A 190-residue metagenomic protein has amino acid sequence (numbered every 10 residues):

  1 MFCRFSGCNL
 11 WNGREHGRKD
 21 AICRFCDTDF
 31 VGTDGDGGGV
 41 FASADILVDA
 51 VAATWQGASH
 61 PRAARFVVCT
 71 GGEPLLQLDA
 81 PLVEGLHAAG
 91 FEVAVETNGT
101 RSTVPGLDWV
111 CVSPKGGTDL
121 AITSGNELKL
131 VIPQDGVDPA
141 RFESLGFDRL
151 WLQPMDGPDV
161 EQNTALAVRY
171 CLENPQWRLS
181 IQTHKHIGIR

Functional and structural regions predicted by a protein language model:
M1-G32, E173, R178, Q182 (+1 more regions): Flexible, acidic/Gly-rich N-terminal and inter-domain linker regions that tether and position cofactor-handling modules
F2-R4, F25, V68, C111 (+1 more regions): Conserved beta-strand segments that form the floor/walls of ligand-binding pockets within enzyme and binding domains
L10-L107: Conserved Radical SAM active-site core
P61-F66, P74-R190: Conserved AdoMet/S-adenosylmethionine-binding subsite of the radical SAM
